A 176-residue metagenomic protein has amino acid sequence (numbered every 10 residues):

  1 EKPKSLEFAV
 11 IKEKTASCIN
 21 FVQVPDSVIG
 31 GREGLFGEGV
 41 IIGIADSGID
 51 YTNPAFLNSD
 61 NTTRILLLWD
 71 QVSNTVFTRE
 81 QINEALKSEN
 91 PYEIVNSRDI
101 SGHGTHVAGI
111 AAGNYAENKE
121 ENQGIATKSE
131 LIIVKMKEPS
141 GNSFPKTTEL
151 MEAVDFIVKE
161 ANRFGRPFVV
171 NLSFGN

Functional and structural regions predicted by a protein language model:
E1, E89-Y92, V170-N176: Short, intrinsically disordered, charge-balanced linker/junction segments flanking boundaries in proteins
E1-I41, G48-S59: Autoinhibitory propeptides
L6-F8, S47-Y51, Q71-T75, E117 (+2 more regions): Solvent-exposed loop/turn segments at secondary-structure junctions within structured extracellular/periplasmic domains
G34-L35, G39, R98-G102, F144-M151: Soluble non-cytosolic domains of exported or imported proteins
I41-A45, L66-L67, G109, G124 (+2 more regions): Structural recognition of the beta-strand scaffold that forms the well-ordered cores of secreted hydrolase catalytic
A45-F56, H106-K128, F156-G165: Flexible, small-residue-rich helix->loop connector segments that border functional cores
I49-T105, G109, G124-A126: Active-site core segment of subtilase-fold serine proteases
E138-N176: Substrate-binding/access-modulating region of protease and related hydrolase catalytic domains
